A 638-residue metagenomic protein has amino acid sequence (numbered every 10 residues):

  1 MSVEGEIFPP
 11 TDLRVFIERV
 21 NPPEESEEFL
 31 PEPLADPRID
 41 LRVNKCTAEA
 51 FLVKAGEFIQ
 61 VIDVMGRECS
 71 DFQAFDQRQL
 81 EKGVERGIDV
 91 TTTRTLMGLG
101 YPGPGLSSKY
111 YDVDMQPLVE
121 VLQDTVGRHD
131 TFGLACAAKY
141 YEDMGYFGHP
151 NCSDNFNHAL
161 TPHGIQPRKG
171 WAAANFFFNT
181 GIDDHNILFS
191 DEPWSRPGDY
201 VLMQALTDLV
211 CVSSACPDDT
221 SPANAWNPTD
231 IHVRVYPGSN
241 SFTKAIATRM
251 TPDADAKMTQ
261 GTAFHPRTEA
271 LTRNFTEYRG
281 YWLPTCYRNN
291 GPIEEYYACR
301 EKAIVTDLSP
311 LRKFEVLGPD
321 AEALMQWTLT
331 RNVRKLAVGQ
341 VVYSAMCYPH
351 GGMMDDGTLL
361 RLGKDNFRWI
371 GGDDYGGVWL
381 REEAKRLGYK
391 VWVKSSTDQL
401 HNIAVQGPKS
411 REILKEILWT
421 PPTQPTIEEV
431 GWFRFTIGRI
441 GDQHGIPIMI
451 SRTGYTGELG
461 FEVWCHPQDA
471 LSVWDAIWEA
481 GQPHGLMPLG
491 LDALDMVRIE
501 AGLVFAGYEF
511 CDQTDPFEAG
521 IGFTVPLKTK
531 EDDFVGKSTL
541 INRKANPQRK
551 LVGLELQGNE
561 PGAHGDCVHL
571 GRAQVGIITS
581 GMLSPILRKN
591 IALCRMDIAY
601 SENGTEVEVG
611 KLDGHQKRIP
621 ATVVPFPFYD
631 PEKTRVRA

Functional and structural regions predicted by a protein language model:
M1, D36, N44-C46, G56 (+7 more regions): Glycine-centered loop/turn motifs
M1-T248: Acidic, Ser/Thr/Pro
E57, E68, P310-R312, V342 (+3 more regions): A generic structural signal for short beta-strands and their flanking turns/coil linkers
R67-S70, P217-A225, M354, V378 (+3 more regions): Short, surface-exposed beta-strand/loop "edge" segments at domain boundaries and coil↔beta transitions
D71-F75, M325-T328, H564-D566: Short, glycine/acidic-enriched capping/hinge loops at junctions between secondary-structure elements
H232-M346: Acidic, proline/glycine-enriched N-terminal capping motif
P237-F275, G280-Y287, R361-A638: Conserved, structured C-terminal
W327-E382, R386: Well-ordered mid-protein domain cores that form the structural environment of catalytic cofactors
